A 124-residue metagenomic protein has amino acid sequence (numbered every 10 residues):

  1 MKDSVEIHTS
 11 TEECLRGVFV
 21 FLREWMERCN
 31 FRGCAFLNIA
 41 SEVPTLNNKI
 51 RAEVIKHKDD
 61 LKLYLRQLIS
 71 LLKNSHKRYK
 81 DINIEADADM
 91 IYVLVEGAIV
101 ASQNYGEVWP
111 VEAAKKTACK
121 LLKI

Functional and structural regions predicted by a protein language model:
M1, M26, L65, I69 (+1 more regions): Hydrophobic recognition helices of helix-based DNA-binding modules
K2-N30, I84, A88-I91: Hydrophobic alpha-helical connector segments
D3-V5, T9, E13-R16, N48-N74 (+1 more regions): Amphipathic alpha-helical packing segments from all-alpha helical-bundle domains
E6, P44, V100-N104: Alpha-solenoid HEAT/Armadillo repeat architecture
G17, F21, N38, Y64 (+2 more regions): Alpha-helical elements of Rossmann-like donor-binding domains used by nucleotide-donor carbohydrate transfer enzymes
E27, C34, L71-N74: A surface-exposed regulatory interaction patch that couples sensing to output across bacterial transport/metabolic
C29-K49: Amphipathic alpha-helical segments used for helix-helix packing
K49-H57, N74-K120: Hydrophobic/aromatic-rich alpha-helical bundle segments in the mid-to-C-terminal region
